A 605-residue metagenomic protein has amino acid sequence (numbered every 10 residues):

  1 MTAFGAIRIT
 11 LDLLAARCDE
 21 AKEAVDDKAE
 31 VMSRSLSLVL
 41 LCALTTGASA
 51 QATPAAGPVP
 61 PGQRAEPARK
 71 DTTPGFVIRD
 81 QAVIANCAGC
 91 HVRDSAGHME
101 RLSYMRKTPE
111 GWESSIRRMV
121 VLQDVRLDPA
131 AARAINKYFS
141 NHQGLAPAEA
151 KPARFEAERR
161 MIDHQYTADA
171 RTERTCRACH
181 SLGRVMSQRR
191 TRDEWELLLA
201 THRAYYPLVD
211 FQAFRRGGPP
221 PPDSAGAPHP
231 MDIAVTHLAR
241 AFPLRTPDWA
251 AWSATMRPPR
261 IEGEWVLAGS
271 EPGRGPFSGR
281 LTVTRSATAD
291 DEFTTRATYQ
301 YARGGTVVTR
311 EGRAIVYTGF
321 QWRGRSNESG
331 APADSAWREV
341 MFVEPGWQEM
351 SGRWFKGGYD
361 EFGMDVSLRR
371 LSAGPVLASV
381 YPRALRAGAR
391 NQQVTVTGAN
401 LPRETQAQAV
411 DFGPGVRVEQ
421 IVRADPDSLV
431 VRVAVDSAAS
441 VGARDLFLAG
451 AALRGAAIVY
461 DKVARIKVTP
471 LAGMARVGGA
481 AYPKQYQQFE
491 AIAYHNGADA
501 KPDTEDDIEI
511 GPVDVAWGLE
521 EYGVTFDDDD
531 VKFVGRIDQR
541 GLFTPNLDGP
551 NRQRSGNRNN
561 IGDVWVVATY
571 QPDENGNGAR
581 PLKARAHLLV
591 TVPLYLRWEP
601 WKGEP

Functional and structural regions predicted by a protein language model:
A52-V83, L122-D124, A131, A146-A170 (+1 more regions): Electrostatic cytochrome c docking/interface patches
I84-S95, I135, T172-R184: The canonical Cys-X-X-Cys-His
V92-L122, S181-P207, T309: Gly/Gly-Pro-rich "capping" loops immediately C-terminal to redox-active cysteine motifs in periplasmic/lumenal
D124-R154, L208, A213-W252, M256: C-terminal capping alpha-helices of c-type cytochrome domains
H180, T255, P259-G346, S351-G358: Central antiparallel beta-sheet cores of small beta-barrel/beta-sandwich binding domains
P247, T255, A336-S379, A584-L594: Edge beta-strand at a domain terminus
R369-Q408, D425, L453-D503, P600-E604: Beta-strand/beta-sandwich contexts
G388-A451, I510-V513, E520, D530-V534 (+2 more regions): Immunoglobulin-like IPT/TIG beta-sandwich domains and homologous Ig-like subdomains
